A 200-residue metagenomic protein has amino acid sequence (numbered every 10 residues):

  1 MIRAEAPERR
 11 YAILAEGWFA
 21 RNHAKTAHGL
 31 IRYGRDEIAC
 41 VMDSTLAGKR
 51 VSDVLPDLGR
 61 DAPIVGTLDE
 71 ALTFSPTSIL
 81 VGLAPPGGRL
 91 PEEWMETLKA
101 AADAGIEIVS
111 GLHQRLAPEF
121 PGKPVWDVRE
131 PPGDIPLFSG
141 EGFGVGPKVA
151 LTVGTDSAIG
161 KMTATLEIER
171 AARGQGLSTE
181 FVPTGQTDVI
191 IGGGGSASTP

Functional and structural regions predicted by a protein language model:
R3-R10, A24, R32, K49-P56 (+3 more regions): ATP-dependent carboxylate-amine ligase catalytic core
E37-T45, V109-L112: Short internal beta-strands
L55-L72, E93-W94: Glycine-rich, highly charged phosphate/nucleotide-binding loops
L80-A84: Redox-cofactor binding/interface segments in oxidoreductases and associated redox assembly factors
G87-P91, T97-V149: Extreme N-terminal, non-catalytic leader segments that precede Walker-type/kinase nucleotide-binding cores
E107-L112, L151-I159, S198-T199: Flexible, glycine/proline-enriched loop segments at strand-loop-helix junctions that form or flank small-ligand binding
I135-F181: Walker A (P-loop) phosphate-binding motif
